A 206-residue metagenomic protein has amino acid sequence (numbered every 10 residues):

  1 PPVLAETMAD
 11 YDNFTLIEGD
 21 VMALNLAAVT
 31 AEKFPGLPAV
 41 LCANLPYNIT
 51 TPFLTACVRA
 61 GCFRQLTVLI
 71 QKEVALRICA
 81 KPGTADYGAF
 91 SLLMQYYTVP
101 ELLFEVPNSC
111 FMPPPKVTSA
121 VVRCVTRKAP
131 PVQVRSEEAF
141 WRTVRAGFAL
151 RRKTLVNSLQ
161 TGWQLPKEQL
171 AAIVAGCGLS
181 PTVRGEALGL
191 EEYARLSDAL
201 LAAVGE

Functional and structural regions predicted by a protein language model:
P1-R142, A175, E186, R195 (+1 more regions): Catalytic cores of RNA-modifying enzymes
V58, Q160, L201: Short, locally clustered residues in the helix-turn-helix/winged-helix DNA-binding domain
K81, T161, A199: Active-site catalytic microenvironments for nucleophilic, acid-base chemistry
A85, R151, P181, A203-V204: Short secondary-structure junctions and interdomain/linker hinges
C110, A120, C124-T126, V132-L170 (+2 more regions): An accessory alpha-helical subdomain
P166-A175, T182-E206: C-terminal target-recognition/interaction regions appended to catalytic cores
